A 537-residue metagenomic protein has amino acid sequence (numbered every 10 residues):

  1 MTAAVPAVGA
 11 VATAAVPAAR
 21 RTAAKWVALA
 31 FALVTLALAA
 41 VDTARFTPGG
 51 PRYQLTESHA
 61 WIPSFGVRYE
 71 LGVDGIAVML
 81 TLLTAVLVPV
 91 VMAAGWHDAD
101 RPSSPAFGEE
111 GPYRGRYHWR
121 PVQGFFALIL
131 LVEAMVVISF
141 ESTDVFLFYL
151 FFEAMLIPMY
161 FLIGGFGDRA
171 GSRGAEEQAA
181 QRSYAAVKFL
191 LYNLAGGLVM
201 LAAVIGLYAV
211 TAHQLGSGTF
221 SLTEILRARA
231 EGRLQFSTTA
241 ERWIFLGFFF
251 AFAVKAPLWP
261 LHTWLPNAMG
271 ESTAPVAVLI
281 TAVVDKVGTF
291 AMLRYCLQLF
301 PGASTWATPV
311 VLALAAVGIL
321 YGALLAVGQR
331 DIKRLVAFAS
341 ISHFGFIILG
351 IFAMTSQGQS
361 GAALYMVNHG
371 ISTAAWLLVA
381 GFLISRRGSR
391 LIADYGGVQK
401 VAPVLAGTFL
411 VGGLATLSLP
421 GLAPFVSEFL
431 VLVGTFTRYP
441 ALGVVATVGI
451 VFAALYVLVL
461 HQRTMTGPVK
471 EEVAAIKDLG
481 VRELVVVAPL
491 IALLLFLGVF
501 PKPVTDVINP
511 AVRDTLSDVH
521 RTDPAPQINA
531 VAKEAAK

Functional and structural regions predicted by a protein language model:
M1-A15, L29-D42, L83-D98, V132-A134 (+6 more regions): Central hydrophobic cores of alpha-helical transmembrane segments in multi-pass inner-membrane proteins across all
M1-V5, G75-T84, F146-P158, E241-F252 (+2 more regions): Structural signature of hydrophobic alpha-helical transmembrane segments
A10-A15, A134-I138, F161-L162, Y295 (+5 more regions): Alpha-helical transmembrane segments of multipass membrane proteins
A10-A18, P89-A106, E110-R114, F161-Q178 (+3 more regions): C-terminal ends of transmembrane helices
A12-A127, H213-Q214, T219-A230, D514: Transmembrane helix-loop-helix hairpins at membrane boundaries of multipass inner-membrane proteins
R20-R21, G124-L131, M135-F236, L325-F338 (+1 more regions): Alpha-helical multi-pass transmembrane bundles of energy-transducing inner-membrane proteins
F46-V67, S103-Y117, S172-L191, L198-H262 (+7 more regions): Juxtamembrane/interfacial segments at transmembrane-helix boundaries in multi-pass membrane proteins
W259, T373-L377, G443-A475: Predominantly late transmembrane helices and immediately cytosolic-facing juxtamembrane segments
